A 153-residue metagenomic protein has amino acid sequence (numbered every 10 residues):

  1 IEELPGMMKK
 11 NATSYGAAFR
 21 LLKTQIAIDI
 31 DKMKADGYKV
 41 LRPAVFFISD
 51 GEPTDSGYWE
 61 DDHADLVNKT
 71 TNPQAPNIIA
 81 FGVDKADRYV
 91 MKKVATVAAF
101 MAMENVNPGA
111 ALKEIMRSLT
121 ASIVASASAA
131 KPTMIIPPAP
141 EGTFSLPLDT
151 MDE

Functional and structural regions predicted by a protein language model:
I1-E153: Acidic, low-complexity intrinsically disordered regions
